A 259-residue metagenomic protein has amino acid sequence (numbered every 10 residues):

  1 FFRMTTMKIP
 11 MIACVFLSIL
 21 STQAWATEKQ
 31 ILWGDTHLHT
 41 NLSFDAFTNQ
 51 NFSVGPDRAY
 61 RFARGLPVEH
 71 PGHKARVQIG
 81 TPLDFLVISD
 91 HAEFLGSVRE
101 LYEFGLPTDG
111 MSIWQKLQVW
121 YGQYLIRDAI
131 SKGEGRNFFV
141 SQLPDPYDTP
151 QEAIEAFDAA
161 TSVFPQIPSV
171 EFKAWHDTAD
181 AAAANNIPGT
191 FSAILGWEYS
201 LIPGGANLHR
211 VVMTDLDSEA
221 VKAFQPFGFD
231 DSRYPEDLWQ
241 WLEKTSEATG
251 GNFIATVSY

Functional and structural regions predicted by a protein language model:
F1, V15, N137-F138: Intrinsic disorder/low-structure terminal segments
F2-I12: Bacterial N-terminal signal peptides that target proteins for export
P10-S21: Bacterial N-terminal signal peptides
T22-A26: Sec/Tat signal peptide C-region and signal peptidase I cleavage site
T27-Y259: Extended, charged catalytic domains and RNA/DNA-binding interfaces, predominantly in divalent-metal-using enzymes
